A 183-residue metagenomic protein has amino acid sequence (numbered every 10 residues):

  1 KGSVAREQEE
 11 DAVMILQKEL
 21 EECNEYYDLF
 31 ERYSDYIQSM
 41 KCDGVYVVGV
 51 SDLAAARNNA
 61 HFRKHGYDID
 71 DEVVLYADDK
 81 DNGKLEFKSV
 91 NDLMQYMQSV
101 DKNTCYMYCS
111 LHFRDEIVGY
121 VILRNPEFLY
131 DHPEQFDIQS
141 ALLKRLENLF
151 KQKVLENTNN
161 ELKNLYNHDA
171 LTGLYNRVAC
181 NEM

Functional and structural regions predicted by a protein language model:
K1, E127-E147, E156-E161: Amphipathic alpha-helical "output/dimerization" segments
K1-N24, N159-N164: Signal-transmission linkers at sensory-effector interfaces
K18, E161-M183: Conserved nucleotide-binding and Mg2+-coordinating catalytic segments in signaling enzymes
E19-R63: Helix-loop-beta substructure at the N-terminus of cytosolic sensory domains that couple signal/ligand detection
E22-F30, D131, Q135, C180: The cytosolic transmitter module of two-component sensor histidine kinases
H61-D101, I122: Regulatory sensory and allosteric helical modules in signal-transduction proteins and certain transcription factors
N103-H112: A short, aliphatic-rich beta-strand micro-motif
L111-V121, H132: Short hydrophobic/glycine-rich mini-motifs in sensory/regulatory modules that couple input to downstream signaling
